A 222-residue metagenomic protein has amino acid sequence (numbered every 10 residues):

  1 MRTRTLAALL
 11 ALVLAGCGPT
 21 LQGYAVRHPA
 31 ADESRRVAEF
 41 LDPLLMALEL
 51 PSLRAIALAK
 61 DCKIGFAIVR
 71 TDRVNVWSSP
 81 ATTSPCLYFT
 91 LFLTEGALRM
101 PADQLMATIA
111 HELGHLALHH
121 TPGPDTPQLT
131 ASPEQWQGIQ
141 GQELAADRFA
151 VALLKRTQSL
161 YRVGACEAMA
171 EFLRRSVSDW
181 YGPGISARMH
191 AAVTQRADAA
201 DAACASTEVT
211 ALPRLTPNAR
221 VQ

Functional and structural regions predicted by a protein language model:
M1-L6: Bacterial N-terminal signal peptides that target proteins for export
A7-G16: Bacterial N-terminal signal peptides
G18-T90, T94-R99, A117, L144 (+1 more regions): C-terminal capping/extension segments of zinc metalloprotease domains
T83, A102-Q104, T121: Acidic/His-rich structured neighborhood in mature extracellular/periplasmic domains
P101-A117: Short alpha-helix carrying the canonical HExxH Zn2+-binding catalytic motif
P101-L105, G138, Q142-A145: Conserved acidic
L113-L129, Q158-S159: Catalytic Zn2+-binding segment of zinc metalloproteases
P127-I139: Short helix/strand-bridging catalytic loops that position acidic/His residues to coordinate divalent metals and engage
